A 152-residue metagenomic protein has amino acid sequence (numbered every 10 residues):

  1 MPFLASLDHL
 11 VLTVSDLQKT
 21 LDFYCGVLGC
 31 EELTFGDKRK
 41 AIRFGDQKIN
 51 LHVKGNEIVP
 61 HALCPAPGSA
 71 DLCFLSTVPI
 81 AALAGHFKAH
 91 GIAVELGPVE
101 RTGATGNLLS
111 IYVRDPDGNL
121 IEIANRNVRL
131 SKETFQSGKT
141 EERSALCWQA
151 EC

Functional and structural regions predicted by a protein language model:
M1-L7, T13-T34, F44-L96, R114-C152: Glyoxalase I/VOC metalloenzyme domain signal
G36, T105-L108: Short, small/polar residue-rich loop motifs at catalytic or cofactor-binding pockets
I58, G103-A104: Low-complexity, polar-biased intrinsically disordered regions enriched in Pro/Ser/Thr/Gly
E95-G103: Short, basic/aromatic recognition patches
